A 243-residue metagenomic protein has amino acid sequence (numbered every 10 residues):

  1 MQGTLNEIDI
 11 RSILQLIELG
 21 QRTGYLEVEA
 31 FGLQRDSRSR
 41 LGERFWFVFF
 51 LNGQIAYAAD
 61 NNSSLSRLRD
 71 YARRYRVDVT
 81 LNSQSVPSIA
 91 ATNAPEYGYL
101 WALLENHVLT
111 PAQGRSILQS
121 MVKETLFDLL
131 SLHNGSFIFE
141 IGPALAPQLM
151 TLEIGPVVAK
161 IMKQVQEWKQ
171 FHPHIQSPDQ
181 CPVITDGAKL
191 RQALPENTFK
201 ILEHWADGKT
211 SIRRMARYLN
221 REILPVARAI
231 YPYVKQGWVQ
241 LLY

Functional and structural regions predicted by a protein language model:
M1-Y243: Acidic, Ser/Thr/Pro-enriched low-complexity segments and adjacent helix/loop capping patches that create flexible
